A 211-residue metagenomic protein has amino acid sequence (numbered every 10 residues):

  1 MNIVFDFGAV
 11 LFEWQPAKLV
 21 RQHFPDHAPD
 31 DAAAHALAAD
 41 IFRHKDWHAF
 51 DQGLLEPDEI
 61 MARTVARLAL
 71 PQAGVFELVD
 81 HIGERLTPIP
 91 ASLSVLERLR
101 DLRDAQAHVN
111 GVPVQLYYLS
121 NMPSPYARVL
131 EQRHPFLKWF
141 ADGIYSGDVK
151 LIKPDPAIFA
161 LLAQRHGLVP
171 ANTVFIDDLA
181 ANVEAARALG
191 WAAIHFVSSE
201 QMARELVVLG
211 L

Functional and structural regions predicted by a protein language model:
M1-S94, P123: N-terminal helical cap/lid subdomain that shapes the substrate entry/recognition surface in HAD-like hydrolases
I3, P123-S124, R128-L211: Asp-based, Mg2+/Mn2+-dependent phosphohydrolase catalytic module
D6-A9, G53, L99, Y118 (+2 more regions): Generic structural signal for small/hydrophobic residues in well-ordered secondary structure, especially within
K18-Q22, K45, E59, R63 (+6 more regions): Alpha-helical elements of Rossmann-like donor-binding domains used by nucleotide-donor carbohydrate transfer enzymes
A28-D30, A69, R103, P113 (+2 more regions): Glycine-centered loop/turn motif at secondary-structure junctions
R67, R98-A105, R133, R165 (+1 more regions): A generic secondary-structure signal
G74-Y117, P156: Short, acidic loop-to-helix structural element flanking the phosphoryl-transfer center in phosphate-processing enzymes
